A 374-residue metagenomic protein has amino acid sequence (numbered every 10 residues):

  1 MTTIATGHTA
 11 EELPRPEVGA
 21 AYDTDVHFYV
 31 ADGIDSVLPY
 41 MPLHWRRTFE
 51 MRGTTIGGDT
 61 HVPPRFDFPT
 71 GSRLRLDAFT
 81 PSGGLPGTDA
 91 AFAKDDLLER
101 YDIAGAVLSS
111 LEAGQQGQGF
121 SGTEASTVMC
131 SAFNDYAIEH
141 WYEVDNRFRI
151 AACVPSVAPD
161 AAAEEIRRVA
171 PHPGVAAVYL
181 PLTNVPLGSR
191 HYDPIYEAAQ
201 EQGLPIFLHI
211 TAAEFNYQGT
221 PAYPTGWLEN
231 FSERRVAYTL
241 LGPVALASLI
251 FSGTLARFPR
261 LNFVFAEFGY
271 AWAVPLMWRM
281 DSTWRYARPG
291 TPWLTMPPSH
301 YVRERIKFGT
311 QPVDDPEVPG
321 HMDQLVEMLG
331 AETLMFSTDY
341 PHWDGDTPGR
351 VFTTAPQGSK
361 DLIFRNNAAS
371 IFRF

Functional and structural regions predicted by a protein language model:
T2-A21, A31-G105, D135-E143, E164-R168 (+7 more regions): Mid-to-C-terminal alpha-helical segments outside catalytic/metal-binding sites
A21-T24, A106-L108, I150-A152, A176-L180 (+4 more regions): Hydrophobic faces of well-ordered beta-strands that scaffold small-molecule active sites in alpha/beta enzyme cores
H27, N184, T211-A212, I250 (+3 more regions): Catalytic metal-binding/acid-base residues of hydrolase active sites
D32-S36, F120-S121, Q218-P221, P275-R279 (+2 more regions): Short aromatic-enriched loop/helix-cap "lid" or pocket-rim segments at secondary-structure transitions that line
R100-A245: Active-site gating/metal-coordination segments in enzymes
H172-A177, Q200-P205, F258-L261, V302-K307 (+1 more regions): Glycine-enriched alpha-helix->loop->beta-strand junction motifs that scaffold or abut catalytic
I206, I210-E214, I250-R305: Aromatic-lined glycan-binding groove of carbohydrate-active enzymes
V236-A245, P289-G320: Aromatic-anchored helix/helix-loop segment that forms the rim or "lid" of small-molecule/cofactor binding pockets
